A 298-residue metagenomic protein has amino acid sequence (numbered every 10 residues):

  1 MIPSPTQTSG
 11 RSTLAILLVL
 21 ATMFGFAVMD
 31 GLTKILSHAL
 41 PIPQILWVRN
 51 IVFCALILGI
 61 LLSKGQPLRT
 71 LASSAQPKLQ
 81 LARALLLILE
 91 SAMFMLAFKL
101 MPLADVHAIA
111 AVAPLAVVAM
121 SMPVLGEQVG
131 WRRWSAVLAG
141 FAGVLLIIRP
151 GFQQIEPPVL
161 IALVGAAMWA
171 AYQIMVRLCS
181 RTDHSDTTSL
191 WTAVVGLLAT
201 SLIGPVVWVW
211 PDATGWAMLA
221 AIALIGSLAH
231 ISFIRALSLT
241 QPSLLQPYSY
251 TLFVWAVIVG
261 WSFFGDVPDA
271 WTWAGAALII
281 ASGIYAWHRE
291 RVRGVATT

Functional and structural regions predicted by a protein language model:
M1-A21, C54-A82, V194, L198-A221 (+2 more regions): Membrane-interface interhelical linkers
G10-A15, W47, A72-Q76, V144 (+3 more regions): Juxtamembrane helix-entry segments on the extracytoplasmic side of multipass membrane proteins
I16-V19, S74-A84, V129-F141, P158-L163 (+2 more regions): Cytoplasmic-side transmembrane-helix entry/capping segments in multi-pass membrane proteins
F24-V28, L32, L81-L96, V164-M175 (+2 more regions): Hydrophobic alpha-helical transmembrane segments of multi-pass membrane transport proteins, especially secondary
K34, I42-P43, I57, G151-P211 (+2 more regions): Transmembrane alpha-helical segments that form core, pore/gating elements of small-molecule transporters/exporters
L96, A113-S135, V254-W273: C-terminal transmembrane-helix exit sites in multi-pass transporters
V106-V112, C179-V195, H230-W261: Helix-helix packing/entry segments at the starts of transmembrane helices
R132-I148, W271-E290: Hydrophobic transmembrane alpha-helices of multi-pass small-molecule transport proteins
